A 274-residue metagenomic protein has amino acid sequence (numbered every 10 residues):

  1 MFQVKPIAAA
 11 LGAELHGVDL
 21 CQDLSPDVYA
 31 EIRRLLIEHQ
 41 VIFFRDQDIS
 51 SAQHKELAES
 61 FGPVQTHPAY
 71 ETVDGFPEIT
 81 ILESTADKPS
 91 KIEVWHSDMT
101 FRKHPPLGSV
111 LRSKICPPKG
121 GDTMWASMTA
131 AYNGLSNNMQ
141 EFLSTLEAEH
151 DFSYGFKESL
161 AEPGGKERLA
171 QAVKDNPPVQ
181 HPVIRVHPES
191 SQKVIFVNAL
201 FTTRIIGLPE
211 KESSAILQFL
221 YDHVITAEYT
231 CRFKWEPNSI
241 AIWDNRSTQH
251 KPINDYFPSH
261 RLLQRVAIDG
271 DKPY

Functional and structural regions predicted by a protein language model:
F2-I240, N245-Y274: Non-heme Fe(II) oxygenase catalytic core, chiefly the N-lobe of the double-stranded beta-helix
